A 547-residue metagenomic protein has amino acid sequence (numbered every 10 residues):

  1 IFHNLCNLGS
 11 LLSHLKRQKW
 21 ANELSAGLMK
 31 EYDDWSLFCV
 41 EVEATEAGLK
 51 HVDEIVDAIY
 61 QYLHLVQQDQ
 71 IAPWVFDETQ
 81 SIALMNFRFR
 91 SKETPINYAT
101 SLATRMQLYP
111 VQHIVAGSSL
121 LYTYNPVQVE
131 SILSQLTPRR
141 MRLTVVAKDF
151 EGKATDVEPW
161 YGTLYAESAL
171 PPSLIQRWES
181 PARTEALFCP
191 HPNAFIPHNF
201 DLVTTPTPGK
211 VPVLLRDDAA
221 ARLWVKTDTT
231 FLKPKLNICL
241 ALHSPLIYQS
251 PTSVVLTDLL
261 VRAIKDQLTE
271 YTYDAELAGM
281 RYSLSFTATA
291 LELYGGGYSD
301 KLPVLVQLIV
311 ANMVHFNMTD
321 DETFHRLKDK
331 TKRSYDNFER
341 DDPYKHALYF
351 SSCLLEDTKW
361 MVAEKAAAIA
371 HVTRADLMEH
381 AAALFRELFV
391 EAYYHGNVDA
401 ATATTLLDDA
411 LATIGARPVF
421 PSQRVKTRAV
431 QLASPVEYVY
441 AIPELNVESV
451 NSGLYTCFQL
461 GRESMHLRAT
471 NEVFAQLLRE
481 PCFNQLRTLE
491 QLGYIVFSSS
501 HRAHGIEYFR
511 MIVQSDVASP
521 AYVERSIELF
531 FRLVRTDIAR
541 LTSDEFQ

Functional and structural regions predicted by a protein language model:
I1, L11-E130, R142-V146, A154 (+4 more regions): M16 family metallopeptidases and their MPP-like homologs
D69-F76, Q80-E93, F150-A154, E158-F188 (+2 more regions): An aromatic/glycine/proline-enriched structural segment found at the starts of mature extracellular/organellar domains
P110-D266: Segments forming glycine/polar-rich beta-alpha architectures that bind adenosine-containing cofactors
S134-T137, H380-R386: Glycine-rich phosphate/diphosphate-binding loops that line cofactor/substrate pockets in enzymes
